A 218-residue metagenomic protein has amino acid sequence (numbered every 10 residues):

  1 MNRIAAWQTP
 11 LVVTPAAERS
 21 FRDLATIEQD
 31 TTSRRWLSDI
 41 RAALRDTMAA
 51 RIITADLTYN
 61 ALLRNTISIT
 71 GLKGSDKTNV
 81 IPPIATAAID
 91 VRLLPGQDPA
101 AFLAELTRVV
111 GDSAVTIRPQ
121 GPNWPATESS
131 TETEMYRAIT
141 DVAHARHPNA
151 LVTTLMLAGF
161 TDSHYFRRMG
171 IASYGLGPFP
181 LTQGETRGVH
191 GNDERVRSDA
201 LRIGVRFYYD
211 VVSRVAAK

Functional and structural regions predicted by a protein language model:
M1-T9: A short core secondary-structure module
N2, V13-I84, P95, A100-A104 (+1 more regions): An extended, acidic, His-containing surface patch that forms the Zn2+-binding/catalytic region of metallohydrolases
A87-I89: Hydrophobic residues positioned within well-ordered beta-strands of beta-sheet architectures
V91-L93: Hydrophobic beta-strand positions in extracellular immunoglobulin-like domains
R108-G111: Short edge-strand/loop segments of extracellular domains
